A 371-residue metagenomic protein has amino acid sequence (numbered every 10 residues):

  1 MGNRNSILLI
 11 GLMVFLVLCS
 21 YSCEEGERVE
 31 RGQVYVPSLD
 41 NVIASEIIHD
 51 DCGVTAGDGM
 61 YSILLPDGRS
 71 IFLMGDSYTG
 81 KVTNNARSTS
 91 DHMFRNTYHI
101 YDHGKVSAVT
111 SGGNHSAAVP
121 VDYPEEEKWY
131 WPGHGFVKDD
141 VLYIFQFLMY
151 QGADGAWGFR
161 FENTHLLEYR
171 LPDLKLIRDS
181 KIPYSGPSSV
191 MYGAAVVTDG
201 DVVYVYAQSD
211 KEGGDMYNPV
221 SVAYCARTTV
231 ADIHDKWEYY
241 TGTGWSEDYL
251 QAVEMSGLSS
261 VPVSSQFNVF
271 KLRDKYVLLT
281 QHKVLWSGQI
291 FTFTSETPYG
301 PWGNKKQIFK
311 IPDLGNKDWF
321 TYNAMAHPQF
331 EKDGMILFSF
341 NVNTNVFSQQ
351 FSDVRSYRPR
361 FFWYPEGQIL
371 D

Functional and structural regions predicted by a protein language model:
M1-L9: Bacterial N-terminal signal peptides that target proteins for export
L9-V17: Hydrophobic helical h-region of N-terminal Sec-dependent signal peptides in bacterial secretory/periplasmic proteins
L18-S22: C-terminal motif of bacterial Sec signal peptides marking the signal peptidase cleavage site
G26-G53, L65-K128, V137-G186, Y204-S260 (+2 more regions): Beta-rich carbohydrate-recognition and catalytic domains
D58-Y61, P124-F136, Y192-V196, S265-N268 (+1 more regions): Beta-propeller and closely related beta-sheet repeat lectin domains
Y192-D199, A207-K211: Long, low-complexity, proline- and polar/charged-enriched segments that are largely intrinsically disordered
L314-V346: Short aromatic loop motif centered on NTY/YTY
